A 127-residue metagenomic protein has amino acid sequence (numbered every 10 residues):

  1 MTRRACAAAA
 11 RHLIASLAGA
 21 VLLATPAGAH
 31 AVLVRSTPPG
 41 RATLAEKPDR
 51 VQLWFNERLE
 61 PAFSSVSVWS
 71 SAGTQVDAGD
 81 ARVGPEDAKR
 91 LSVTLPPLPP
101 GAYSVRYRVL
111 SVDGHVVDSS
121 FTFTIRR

Functional and structural regions predicted by a protein language model:
T2-I14: Bacterial N-terminal signal peptides that target proteins for export
A24-P26: N-terminal signal peptide c-region/cleavage motif recognized by signal peptidases
G28-K47: N-terminal edge beta-strand
R50-W54, V112-R127: Extended, polar beta-sheet/loop recognition surfaces of beta-rich domains that mediate binding to diverse ligands
Q52, E57-G79: Short, surface-exposed alpha-helix to beta-strand junction/turn motifs within ectodomains of secreted and cell-envelope
E86-S92: Aromatic sugar-binding surface patches on proteins that engage polysaccharides or sugar-phosphate polymers
L95-P97: Short, flexible loop/turn segments at beta-strand junctions in immunoglobulin-like and fibronectin type III
P99-R108: A glycine-anchored, Pro-Gly-centered beta-turn/N-cap motif
